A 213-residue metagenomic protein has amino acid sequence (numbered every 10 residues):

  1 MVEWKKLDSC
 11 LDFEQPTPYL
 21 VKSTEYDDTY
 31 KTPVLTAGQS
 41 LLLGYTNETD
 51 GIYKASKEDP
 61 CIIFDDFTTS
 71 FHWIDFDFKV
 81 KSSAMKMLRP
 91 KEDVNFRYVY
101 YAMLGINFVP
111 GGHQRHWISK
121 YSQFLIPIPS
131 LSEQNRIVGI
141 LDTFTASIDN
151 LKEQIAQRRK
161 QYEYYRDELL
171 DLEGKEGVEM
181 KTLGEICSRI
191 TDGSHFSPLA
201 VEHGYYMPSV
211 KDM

Functional and structural regions predicted by a protein language model:
M1-E3, L125-R159, E163, V178: Amphipathic alpha-helical segments
M1-T17, T29-S40, L172-G193: Non-catalytic DNA-recognition/assembly elements of restriction-modification systems
V2-L11, C61, V80, R97-Y100 (+4 more regions): Short, structured motif recognition centered on aromatic/hydrophobic residues
L7, S70-I126, T182-I190: Basic, amphipathic alpha-helical recognition segments used for DNA target recognition
E25-Y26, E48-Y53, V201: Short Gly/aromatic-enriched secondary-structure transition segments
L41-A102, S209-M213: A short beta-sheet element
K54-K57, I155-D171: Short amphipathic alpha-helical linker/capping segments at the junctions of internal repeats and modular domains
F196-M213: Short beta-strand/loop turn elements enriched in aromatics
